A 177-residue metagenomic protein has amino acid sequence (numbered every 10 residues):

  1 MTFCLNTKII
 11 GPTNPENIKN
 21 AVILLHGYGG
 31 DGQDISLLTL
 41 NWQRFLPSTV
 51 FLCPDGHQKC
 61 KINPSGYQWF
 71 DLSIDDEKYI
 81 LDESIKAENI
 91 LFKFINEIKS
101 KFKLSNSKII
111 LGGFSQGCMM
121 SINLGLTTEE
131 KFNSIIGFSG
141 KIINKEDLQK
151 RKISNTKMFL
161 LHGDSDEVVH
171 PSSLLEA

Functional and structural regions predicted by a protein language model:
F3-L104: Serine-hydrolase catalytic machinery in alpha/beta-hydrolase-like enzymes
K19-N20, N106-S107, I153-M158: Short, proline-enriched alpha-helix->beta-strand connector loops that line the catalytic pocket of alpha/beta-hydrolase
S36-L40, H170-A177: Short alpha-helix in the alpha/beta-hydrolase fold that links the catalytic acid
L37, N123-T127: Active-site signature of alpha/beta-hydrolase-fold catalytic machinery across serine- and Asp/Cys-nucleophile hydrolases
K103-G113: Alpha/beta-hydrolase fold nucleophile elbow
G112-G117, S121: Gly/Ala-rich beta-loop-alpha elbow adjacent to hydrolase catalytic centers
E130-I142: A conserved short beta-strand
F159-H162, D166: Short beta-strand/loop motif that positions the catalytic acidic residue of the alpha/beta-hydrolase fold
